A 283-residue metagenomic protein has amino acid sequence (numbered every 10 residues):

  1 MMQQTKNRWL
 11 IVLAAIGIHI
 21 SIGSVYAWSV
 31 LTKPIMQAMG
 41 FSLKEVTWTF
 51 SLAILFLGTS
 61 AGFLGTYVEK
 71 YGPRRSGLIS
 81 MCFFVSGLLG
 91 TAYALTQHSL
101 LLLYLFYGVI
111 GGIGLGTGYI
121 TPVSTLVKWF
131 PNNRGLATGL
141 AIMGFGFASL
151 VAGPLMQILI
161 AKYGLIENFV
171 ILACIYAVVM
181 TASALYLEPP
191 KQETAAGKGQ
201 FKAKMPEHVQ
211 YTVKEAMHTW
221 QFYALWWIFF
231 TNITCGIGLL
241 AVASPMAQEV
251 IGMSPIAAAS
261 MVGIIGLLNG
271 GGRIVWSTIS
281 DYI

Functional and structural regions predicted by a protein language model:
H19-I20, G87, L100-G116, F230: Hydrophobic core of transmembrane alpha-helices in multi-pass small-molecule transporters, especially MFS/SLC-type
Y26, I54-G62, S149-L150, G266-I274: Residue-level signature of mid-helix packing/kink "hotspots" within the transmembrane helices of 12-pass Major
W28-K33, K214-S277: Extracytoplasmic gate region of multi-pass secondary transporters
I35, G116-F130, A137-T138, A243: Intracellular juxtamembrane helix-capping segments at the cytosolic ends of symmetry-related transmembrane helices
S60-P73, R273-I283: Helix-to-loop junctions at the C-terminal end of transmembrane segments in multipass secondary transporters
C82-Q97: C-terminal ends and interior cores of transmembrane alpha-helices in multi-pass membrane transporters/permeases
F145-Q192: Helix-loop-helix hairpin linking two adjacent transmembrane segments in secondary transporters
P189-Y211: Flexible cytoplasmic inter-helical loops of multi-pass small-molecule transporters
